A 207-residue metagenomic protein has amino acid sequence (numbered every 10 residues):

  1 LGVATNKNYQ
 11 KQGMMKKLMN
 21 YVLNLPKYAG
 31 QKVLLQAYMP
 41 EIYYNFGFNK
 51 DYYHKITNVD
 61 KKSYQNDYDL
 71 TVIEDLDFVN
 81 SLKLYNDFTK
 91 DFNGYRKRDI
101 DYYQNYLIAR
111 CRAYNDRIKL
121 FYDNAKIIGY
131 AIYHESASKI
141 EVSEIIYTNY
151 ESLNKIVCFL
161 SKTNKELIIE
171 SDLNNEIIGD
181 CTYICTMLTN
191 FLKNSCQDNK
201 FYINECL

Functional and structural regions predicted by a protein language model:
L1-G2, P40, I56: Core nucleotidyl-transferase/polymerase catalytic module
G2-T5, Q10-N24, L35, N149-S161: Conserved acetyl-CoA-binding loop-helix of GNAT-fold acetyltransferases
M19, N24-Y38, T163-L173: Conserved GNAT acetyl-CoA-binding A-motif
K32, Y44-F48: Hydrophobic or amphipathic alpha-helical targeting/insertion segments
M39-I42, L76-F78: Short acidic/polar capping segments at secondary-structure boundaries
E41-Y43, I127, N175-I177: Flexible loop/turn segments at secondary-structure boundaries
G47-Q65, S143-L207: Active-site/acyl-donor-binding loops of N-acyltransferases
N49-I145, Y150: Amide-forming acyltransferase catalytic core, primarily the GNAT-like/NAT-type and related acyltransferase folds
